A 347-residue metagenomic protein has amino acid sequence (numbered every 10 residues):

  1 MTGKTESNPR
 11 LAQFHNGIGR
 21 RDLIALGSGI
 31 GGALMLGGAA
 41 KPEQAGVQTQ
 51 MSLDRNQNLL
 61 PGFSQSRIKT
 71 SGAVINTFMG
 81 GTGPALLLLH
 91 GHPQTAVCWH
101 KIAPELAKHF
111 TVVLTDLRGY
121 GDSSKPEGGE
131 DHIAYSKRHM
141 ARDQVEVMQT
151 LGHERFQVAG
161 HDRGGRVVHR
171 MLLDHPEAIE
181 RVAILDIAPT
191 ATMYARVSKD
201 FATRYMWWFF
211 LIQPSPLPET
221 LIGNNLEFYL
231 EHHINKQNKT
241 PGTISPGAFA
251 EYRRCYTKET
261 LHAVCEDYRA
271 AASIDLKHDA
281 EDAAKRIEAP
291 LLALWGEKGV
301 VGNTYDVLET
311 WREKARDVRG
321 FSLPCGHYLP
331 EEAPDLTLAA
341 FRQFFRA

Functional and structural regions predicted by a protein language model:
M1-I18: N-terminal secretory signal peptides
H15-A25, G31-Q50: N-terminal twin-arginine translocation
S28, A107, R316: Short conserved AdoMet
T49-Q65, G72-I75, A85, V113 (+4 more regions): Flexible "cap/lid" subdomain of the alpha/beta-hydrolase fold that forms the substrate-access gate
F78-K125: Conserved HGGG/HGGXW glycine-rich cap/lid loop of the alpha/beta-hydrolase fold
A96-H100, H262, A339: Alpha-helical elements of the RecA-like P-loop NTPase motor core of helicases
H100, H169-L173, L338: Short, hydrophobic alpha-helix immediately C-terminal to the catalytic nucleophile
G326-P334: Catalytic histidine-centered segment of alpha/beta-hydrolase-like enzymes
